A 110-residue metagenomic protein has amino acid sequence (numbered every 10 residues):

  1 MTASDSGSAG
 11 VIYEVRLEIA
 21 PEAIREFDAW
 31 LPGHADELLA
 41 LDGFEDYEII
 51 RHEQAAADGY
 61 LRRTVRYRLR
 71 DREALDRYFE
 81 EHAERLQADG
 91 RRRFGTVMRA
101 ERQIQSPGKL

Functional and structural regions predicted by a protein language model:
M1-S8, E48-D58, A88-L110: Glycine-rich beta-strand-turn "strand-cap" elements at beta-sheet edges
M1-Y13, D36-G43: Compositionally biased, low-hydrophobicity segments enriched in charged and small polar residues
A3, E18-H34, A55-Y60: Short low-complexity stretches enriched in small and charged residues
G10-E18, I50-E81: Short, well-ordered beta-strand segments in beta-rich or mixed alpha/beta enzyme and ligand-binding folds
Y13, F27-W30, F44, Y67 (+2 more regions): Aromatic side chains
A23, E73-L75, L110: Residue-level signal for secondary-structure boundary sites
A23-I49, R85-A88: Short amphipathic alpha-helical segments
D76, E80-R92: Intrinsically disordered, low-complexity terminal tails and linkers in eukaryotic proteins, enriched in charged/polar
